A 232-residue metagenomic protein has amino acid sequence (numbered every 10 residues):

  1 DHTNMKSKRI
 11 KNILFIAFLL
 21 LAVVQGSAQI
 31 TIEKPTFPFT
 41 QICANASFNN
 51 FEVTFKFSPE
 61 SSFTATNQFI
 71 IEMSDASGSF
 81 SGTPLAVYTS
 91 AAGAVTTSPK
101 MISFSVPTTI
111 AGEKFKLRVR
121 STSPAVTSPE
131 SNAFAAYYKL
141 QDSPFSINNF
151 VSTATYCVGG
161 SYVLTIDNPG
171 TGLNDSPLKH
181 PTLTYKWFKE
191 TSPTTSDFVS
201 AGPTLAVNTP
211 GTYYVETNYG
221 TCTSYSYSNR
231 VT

Functional and structural regions predicted by a protein language model:
D1-K34, C222: Bacterial Sec-dependent N-terminal signal peptides
N50-T54, G159-L178: A short beta-strand segment in extracellular, disulfide-stabilized domains
A65-F69, G170-K189: Solvent-exposed loop segments of extracellular immunoglobulin-like
S79-A91, L178-V207: Surface-exposed, flexible coil segments in extracellular/virion-facing regions
A92-T109, A201-Y214: Solvent-exposed segments in extracellular or luminal domains encompassing
G112-P124, Y213-N218: Short, aromatic- and glycine-rich surface loops/edge beta-strands on solvent-exposed regions
T122-A133, G220-R230: Short, exposed coil/turn segments at beta-strand boundaries within extracellular/luminal domains
S128-N148, V231: Short beta-strand elements
